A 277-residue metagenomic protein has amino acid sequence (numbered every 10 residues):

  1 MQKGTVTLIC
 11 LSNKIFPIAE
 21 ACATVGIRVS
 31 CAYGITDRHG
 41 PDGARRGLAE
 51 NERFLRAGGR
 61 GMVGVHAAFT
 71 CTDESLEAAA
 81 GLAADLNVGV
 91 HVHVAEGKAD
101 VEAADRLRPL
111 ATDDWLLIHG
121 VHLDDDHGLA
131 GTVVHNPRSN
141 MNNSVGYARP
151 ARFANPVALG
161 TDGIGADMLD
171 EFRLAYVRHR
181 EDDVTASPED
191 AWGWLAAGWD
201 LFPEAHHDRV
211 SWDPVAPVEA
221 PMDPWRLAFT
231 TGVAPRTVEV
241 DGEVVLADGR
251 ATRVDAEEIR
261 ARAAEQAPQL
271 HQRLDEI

Functional and structural regions predicted by a protein language model:
M1-R60, H66-L82: Active-site loop-helix segments enriched in His/Asp/Glu that coordinate and activate a nucleophilic water at divalent
T7-L11, L116-H122, H135, L195-L201 (+1 more regions): Short, hydrophobic beta-strand segments that form beta-sheet elements in well-ordered domains
N13, G120-V121, R138, R180 (+2 more regions): Flexible loop residues that form catalytic and substrate-binding hotspots at small-molecule/glycan-binding clefts
T24-V29, R46-A49, L107-P109, P150-F153 (+1 more regions): Short, hinge-like loop/turn segments at secondary-structure boundaries
A57-L169, H179-P188: Active-site core of metal-dependent hydrolases
D167-D170, L174, D182-G193, A197 (+1 more regions): Ligand/cofactor pocket segment of small-molecule handling proteins
G193-I277: Active-site microenvironment of metallo-dependent hydrolases
